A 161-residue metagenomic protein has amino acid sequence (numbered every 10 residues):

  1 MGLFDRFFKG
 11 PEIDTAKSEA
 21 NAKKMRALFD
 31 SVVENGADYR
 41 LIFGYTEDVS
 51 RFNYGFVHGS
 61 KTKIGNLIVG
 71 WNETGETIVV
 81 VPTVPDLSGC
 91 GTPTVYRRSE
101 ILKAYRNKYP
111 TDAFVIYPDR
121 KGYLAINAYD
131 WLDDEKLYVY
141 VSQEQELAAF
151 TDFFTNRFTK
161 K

Functional and structural regions predicted by a protein language model:
M1, F8-K9, P110, G122: Short, flexible coil/linker elements and helix-boundary hinge sites characteristic of intrinsically disordered
G2-F4, A16, R26, W131-K161: Terminal and domain-flanking low-complexity segments
G2-W71: Anionic N-terminal interaction surfaces
D5, D14, D30, D38 (+6 more regions): Acidic-enriched, low-complexity/disordered segments with a strong bias for Aspartate over Glutamate
F29-V33, Y105, F154-F158: Hydrophobic, Leu/Ile/Phe/Ala-enriched alpha-helical segments that form helix-helix packing faces
G55-P118, Y123, L132: Phosphoinositide-binding peripheral membrane targeting modules
A125-N127: Conserved positions within compact, well-structured domain cores
